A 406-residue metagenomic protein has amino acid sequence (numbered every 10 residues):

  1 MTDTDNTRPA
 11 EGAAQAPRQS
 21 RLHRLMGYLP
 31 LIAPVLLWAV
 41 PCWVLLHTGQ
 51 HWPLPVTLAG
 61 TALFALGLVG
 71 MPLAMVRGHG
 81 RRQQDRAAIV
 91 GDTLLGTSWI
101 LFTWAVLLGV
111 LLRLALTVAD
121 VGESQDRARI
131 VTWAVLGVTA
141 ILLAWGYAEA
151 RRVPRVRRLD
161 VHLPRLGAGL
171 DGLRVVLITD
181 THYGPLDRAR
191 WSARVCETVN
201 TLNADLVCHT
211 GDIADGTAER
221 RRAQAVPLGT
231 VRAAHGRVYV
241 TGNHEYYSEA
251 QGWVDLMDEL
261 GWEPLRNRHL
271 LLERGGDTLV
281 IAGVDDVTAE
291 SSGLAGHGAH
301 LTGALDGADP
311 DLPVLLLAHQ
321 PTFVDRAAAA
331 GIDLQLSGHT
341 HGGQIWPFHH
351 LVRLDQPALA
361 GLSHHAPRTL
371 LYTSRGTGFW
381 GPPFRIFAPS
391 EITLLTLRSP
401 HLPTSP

Functional and structural regions predicted by a protein language model:
M1-R152, T404: Non-catalytic terminal accessory segments
Q125-D171, V175-L177, Y183-R188: Canonical alpha-helical transmembrane segment with a positive-inside/aromatic-interface signature
H162-P406: Soluble catalytic domains of enzymes that build or remodel membrane lipids, polysaccharides, and related
